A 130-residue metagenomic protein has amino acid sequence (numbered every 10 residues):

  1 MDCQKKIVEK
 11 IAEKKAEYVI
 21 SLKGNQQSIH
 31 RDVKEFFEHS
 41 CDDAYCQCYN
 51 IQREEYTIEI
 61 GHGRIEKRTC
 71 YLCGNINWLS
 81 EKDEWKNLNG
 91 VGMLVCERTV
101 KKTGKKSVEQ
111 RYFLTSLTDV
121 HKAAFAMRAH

Functional and structural regions predicted by a protein language model:
M1-Q4, Y18, F113, H130: Short, conserved catalytic/metal-binding motifs centered on acidic residues
K5-K23: A short alpha/beta connector and helix-capping loop motif
E17-A126: An anionic, glycine-rich sequence signature occurring as long contiguous blocks
